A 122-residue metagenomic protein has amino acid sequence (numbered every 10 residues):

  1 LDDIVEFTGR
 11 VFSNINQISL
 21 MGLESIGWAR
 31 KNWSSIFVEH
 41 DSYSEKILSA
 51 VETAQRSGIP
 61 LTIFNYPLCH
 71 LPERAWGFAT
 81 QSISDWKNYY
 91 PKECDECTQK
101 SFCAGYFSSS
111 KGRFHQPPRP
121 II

Functional and structural regions predicted by a protein language model:
L1-F78, Y89: Radical SAM enzyme [4Fe-4S]-AdoMet core and its adjacent flexible, acidic and glycine-rich loops/tails across
P72-I122: Flexible mid-to-C-terminal extensions adjoining Fe-S/redox cofactors in radical SAM and related proteins
